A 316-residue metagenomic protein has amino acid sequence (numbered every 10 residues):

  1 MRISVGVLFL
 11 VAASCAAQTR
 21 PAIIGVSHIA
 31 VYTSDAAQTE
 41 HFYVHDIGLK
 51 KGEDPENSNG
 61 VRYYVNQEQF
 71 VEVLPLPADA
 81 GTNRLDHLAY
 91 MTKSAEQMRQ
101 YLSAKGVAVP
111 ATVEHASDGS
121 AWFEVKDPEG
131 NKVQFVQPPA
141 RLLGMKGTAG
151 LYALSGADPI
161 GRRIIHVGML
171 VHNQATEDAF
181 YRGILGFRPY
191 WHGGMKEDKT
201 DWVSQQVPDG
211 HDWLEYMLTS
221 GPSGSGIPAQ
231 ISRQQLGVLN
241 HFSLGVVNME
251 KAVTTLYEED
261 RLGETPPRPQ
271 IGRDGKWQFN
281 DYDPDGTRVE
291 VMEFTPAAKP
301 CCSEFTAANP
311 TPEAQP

Functional and structural regions predicted by a protein language model:
M1-L8: Sec-dependent signal peptide recognition, specifically the positively charged N-region followed immediately by
L8-A17: Hydrophobic h-region of N-terminal signal peptides that target proteins for export in Gram-negative bacteria
Q18-P21, S103-R163, G168-M169, W191-E197 (+4 more regions): Vicinal oxygen chelate
P21, A30-F70, A116-K126, G168-G221 (+1 more regions): Core segments of cupin and vicinal oxygen chelate
I24-S34, V61-Y63, P77-L102, A121-K126 (+5 more regions): Vicinal oxygen chelate
S34, V44-G48, S94, S103-V107 (+5 more regions): Sec-exported extracytoplasmic/periplasmic mature domains
H41, K50-K51, Q69-E72, A80-T82 (+8 more regions): Short loop/beta submotifs within extracellular cysteine-rich repeat domains
L214-Q234: Flexible internal linker/loop segments at domain or repeat junctions
